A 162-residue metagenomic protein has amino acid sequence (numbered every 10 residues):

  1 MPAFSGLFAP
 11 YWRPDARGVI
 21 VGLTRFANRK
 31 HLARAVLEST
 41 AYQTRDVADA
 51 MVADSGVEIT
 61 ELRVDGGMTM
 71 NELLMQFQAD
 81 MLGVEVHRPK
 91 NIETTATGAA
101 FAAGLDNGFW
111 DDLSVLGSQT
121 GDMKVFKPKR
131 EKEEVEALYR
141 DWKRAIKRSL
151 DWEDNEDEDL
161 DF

Functional and structural regions predicted by a protein language model:
M1-F162: Glycine/Thr-rich phosphate-binding loops that ligate phosphate moieties of nucleotide and other phosphorylated ligands
